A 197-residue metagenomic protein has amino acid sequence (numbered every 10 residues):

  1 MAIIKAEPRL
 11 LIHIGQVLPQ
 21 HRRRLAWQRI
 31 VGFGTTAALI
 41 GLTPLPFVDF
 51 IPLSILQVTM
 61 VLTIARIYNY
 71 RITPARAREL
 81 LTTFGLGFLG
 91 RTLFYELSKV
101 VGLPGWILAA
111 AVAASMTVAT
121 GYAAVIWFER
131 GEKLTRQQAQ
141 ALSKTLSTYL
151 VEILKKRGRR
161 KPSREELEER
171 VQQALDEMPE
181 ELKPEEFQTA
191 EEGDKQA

Functional and structural regions predicted by a protein language model:
M1-I40, L56-L80, F84, A111-A197: Terminal, membrane-proximal amphipathic helices and intrinsically disordered targeting/regulatory segments
I14, D49, L108: Conserved short-loop catalytic and cofactor-binding motifs
A37-D49: Transmembrane alpha-helix interface/packing and boundary motifs in multi-pass membrane proteins, characterized by
L45, I55-L56: Core alpha-helical transmembrane segments of integral membrane proteins
A75-K99: A structural-propensity feature for long, helix-poor, extended segments
L97-A119: Gly/Ala-rich hydrophobic membrane-inserting helices
